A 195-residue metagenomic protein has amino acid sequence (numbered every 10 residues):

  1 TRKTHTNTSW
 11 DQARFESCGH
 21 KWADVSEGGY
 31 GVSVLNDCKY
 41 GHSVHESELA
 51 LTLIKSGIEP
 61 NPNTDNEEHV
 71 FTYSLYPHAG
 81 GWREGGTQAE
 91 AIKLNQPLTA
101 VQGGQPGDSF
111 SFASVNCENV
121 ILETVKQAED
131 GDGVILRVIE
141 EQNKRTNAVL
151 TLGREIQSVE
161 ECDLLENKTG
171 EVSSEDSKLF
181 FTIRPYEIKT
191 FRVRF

Functional and structural regions predicted by a protein language model:
T1-F195: C-terminal (or distal) subdomains of carbohydrate-active enzymes
